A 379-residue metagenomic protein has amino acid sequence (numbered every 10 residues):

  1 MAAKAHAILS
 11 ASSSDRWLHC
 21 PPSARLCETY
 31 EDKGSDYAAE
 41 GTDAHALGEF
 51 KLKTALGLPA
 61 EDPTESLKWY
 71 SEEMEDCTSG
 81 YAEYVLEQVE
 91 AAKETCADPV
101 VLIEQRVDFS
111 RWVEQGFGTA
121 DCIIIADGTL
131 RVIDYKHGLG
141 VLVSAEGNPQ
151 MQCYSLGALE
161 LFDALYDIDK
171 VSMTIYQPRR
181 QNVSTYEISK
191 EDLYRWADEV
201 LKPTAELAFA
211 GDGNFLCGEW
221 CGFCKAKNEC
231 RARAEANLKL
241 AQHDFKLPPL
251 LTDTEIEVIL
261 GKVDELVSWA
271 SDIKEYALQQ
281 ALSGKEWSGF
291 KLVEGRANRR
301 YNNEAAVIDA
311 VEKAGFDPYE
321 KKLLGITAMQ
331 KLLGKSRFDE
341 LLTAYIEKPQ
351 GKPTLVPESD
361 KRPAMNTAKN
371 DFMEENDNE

Functional and structural regions predicted by a protein language model:
M1, A46, L52, L56 (+5 more regions): DEDD superfamily 3′-5′ metal-dependent exonuclease/proofreading module
M1-L130, K170-S172, V263: Metal-dependent nuclease catalytic cores that hydrolyze phosphodiester bonds in DNA/RNA, characterized by
C27-T29, A60-E65, P99-E104, F215-C221 (+3 more regions): Short coil/turn segments at secondary-structure boundaries
T29-Y37, L56-L58, L139-A145, F162-L165 (+1 more regions): Short, polar/flexible loop-turn hinges at active-site or ligand-entry regions and domain interfaces
A39, A97-E206: Mg2+/Mn2+-dependent nuclease catalytic core
L52-L56, H137-G140, S155-D163, E206-F209 (+6 more regions): Hydrophobic/aromatic-lined pockets within catalytic cores
S172, Y194-D264, P363-E379: Short, charged, low-complexity amphipathic alpha-helix
S268-E379: Extended, charge-rich alpha-helical segments
